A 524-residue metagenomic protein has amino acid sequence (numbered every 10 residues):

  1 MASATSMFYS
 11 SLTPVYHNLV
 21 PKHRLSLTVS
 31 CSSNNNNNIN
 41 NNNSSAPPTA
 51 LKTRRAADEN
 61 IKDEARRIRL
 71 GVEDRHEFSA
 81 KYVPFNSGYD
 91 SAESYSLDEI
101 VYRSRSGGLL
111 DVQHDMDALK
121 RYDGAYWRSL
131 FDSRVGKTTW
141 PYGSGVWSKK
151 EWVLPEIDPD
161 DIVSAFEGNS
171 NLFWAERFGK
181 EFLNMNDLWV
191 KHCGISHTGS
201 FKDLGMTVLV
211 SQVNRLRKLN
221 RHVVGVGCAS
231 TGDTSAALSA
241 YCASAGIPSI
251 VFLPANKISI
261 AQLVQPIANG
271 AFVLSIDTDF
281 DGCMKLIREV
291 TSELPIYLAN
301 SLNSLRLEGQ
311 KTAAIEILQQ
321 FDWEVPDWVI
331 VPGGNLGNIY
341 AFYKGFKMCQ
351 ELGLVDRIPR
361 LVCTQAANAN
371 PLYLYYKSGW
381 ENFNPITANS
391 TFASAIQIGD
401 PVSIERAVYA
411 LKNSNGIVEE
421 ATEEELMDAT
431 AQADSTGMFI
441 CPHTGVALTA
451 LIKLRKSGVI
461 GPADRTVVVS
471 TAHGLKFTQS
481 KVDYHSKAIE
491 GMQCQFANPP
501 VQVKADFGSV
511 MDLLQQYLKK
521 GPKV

Functional and structural regions predicted by a protein language model:
A2-R24, T28-S33, A46-V524: PLP-dependent amino-acid enzyme catalytic core
N34-S44: Intrinsically disordered, low-complexity regions enriched in glycine and serine
